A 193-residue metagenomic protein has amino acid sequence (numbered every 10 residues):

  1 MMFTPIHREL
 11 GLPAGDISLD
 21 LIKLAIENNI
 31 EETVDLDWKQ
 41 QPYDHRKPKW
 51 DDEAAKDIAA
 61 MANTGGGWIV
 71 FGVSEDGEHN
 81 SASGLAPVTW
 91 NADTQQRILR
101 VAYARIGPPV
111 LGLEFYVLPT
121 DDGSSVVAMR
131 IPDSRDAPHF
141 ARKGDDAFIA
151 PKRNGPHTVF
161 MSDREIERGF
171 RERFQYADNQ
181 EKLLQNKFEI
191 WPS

Functional and structural regions predicted by a protein language model:
M1-S193: Conserved N-terminal catalytic/coupling substructures associated with nucleotide/phosphate chemistry
